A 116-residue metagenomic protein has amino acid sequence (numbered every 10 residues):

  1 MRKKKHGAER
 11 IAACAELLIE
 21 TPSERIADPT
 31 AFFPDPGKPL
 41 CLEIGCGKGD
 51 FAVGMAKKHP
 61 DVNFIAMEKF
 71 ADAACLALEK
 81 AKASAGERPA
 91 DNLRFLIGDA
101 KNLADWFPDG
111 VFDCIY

Functional and structural regions predicted by a protein language model:
M1-L42, D50-K57: S-adenosyl-L-methionine
L18, A81, F112-D113: General N-terminal targeting signals
D28-P29, C114-Y116: Short amphipathic alpha-helical segments, especially helix-boundary/capping motifs
T30-A31, V62, L93, G110: Short non-domain terminal segments
P39-N102: SAM cofactor-binding core of SAM-dependent methyltransferases, primarily the Rossmann-like beta-alpha-beta module
W106-C114: A short acidic, Gly/Pro-enriched loop at the edge of an enzyme's catalytic core that lines a small-molecule cofactor
